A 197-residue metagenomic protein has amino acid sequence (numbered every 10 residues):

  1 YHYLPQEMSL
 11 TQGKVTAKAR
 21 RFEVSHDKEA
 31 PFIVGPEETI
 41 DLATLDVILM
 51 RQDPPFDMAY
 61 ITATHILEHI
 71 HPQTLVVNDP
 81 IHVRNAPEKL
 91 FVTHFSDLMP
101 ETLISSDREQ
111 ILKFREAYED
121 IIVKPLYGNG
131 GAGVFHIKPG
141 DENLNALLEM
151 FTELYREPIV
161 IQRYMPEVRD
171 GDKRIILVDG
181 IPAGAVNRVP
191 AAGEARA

Functional and structural regions predicted by a protein language model:
Y1-L75, L90: ATP-binding N-terminal substructure of ATP-dependent carboxylate-amine bond-forming enzymes
E7-S9, H82-N85, A192-G193: Short gly/pro/ser/thr-enriched loop/turn and capping motifs at secondary-structure boundaries
T16-R21, T93-D97, I121, G140-E142: Short, hinge-like loop/turn segments at secondary-structure boundaries
F22-I40, L103-L112, L126-G133, F151: Short, basic, helix/turn surface patches
M50-M58, S96-S105, V134-H136: Flexible, glycine/proline-enriched loop segments at strand-loop-helix junctions that form or flank small-ligand binding
T64-E68, V92, I111-L112, L148-E149: Short amphipathic alpha-helical segments and helix-helix/interface helices
T74-E116, I121-I122: Hydrophobic alpha-helical segments and helix pairs
E109, E116-D120, Y127-A197: Phosphate-binding site of ATP-dependent enzymes
